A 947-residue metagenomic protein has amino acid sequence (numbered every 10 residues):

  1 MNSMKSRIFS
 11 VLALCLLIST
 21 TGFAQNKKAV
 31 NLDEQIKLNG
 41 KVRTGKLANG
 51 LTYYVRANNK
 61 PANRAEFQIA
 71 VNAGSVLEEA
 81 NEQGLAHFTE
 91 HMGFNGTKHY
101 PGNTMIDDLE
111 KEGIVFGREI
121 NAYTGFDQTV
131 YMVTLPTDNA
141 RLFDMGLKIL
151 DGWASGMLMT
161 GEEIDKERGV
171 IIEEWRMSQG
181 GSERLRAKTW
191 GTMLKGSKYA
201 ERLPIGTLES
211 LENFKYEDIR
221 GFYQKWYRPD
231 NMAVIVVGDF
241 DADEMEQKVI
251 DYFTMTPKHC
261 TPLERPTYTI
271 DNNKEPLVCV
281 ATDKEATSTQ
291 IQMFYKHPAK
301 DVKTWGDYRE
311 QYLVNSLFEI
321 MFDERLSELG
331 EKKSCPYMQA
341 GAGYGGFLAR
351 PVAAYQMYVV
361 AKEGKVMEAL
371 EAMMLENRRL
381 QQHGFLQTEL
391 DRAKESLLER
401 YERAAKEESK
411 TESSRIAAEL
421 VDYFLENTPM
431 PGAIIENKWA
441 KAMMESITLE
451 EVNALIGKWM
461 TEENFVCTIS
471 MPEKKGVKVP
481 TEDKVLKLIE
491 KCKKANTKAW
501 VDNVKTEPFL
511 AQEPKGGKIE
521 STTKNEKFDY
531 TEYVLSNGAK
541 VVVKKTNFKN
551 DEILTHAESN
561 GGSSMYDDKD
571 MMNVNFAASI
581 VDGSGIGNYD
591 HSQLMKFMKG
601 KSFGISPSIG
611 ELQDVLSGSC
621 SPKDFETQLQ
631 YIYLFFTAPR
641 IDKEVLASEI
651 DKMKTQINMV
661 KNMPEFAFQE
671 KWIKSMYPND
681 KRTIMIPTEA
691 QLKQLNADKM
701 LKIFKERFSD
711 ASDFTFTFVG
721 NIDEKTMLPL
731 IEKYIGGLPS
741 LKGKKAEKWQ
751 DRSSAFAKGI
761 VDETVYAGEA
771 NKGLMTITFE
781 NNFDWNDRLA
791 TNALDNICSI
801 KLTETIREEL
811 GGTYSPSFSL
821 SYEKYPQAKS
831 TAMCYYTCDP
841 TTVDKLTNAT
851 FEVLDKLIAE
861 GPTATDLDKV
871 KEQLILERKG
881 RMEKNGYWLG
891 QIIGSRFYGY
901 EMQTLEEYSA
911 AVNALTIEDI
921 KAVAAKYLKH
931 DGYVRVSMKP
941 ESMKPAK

Functional and structural regions predicted by a protein language model:
M1-S10: Bacterial N-terminal signal peptides that target proteins for export
S10-T20: Bacterial N-terminal signal peptides
F23-V55, D241-Y308, Y312-S327, E331-C335 (+11 more regions): Proteolytic maturation boundary segments
Y54-R56, P61-E78, G84-A86, N103-G152 (+16 more regions): M16 family metallopeptidases and their MPP-like homologs
Q83-N95, E319-I320, M571-S579, N792 (+1 more regions): Active-site recognition of the HExxH zinc-binding catalytic motif
N121-Y123, Y223-W226, A281-D283, G346-A349 (+9 more regions): Replace "in large, NTP-powered and nucleic-acid-processing enzymes" with "in large, NTP-powered factors and other
S155, E163-N231, I235-F253, P257-T287: Hydrophobic, small-residue-rich alpha-helical packing segments that form membrane-like cores
S210-I250, M685-I686, Q691-Y734: Internal metal/ion-chelating core segments
